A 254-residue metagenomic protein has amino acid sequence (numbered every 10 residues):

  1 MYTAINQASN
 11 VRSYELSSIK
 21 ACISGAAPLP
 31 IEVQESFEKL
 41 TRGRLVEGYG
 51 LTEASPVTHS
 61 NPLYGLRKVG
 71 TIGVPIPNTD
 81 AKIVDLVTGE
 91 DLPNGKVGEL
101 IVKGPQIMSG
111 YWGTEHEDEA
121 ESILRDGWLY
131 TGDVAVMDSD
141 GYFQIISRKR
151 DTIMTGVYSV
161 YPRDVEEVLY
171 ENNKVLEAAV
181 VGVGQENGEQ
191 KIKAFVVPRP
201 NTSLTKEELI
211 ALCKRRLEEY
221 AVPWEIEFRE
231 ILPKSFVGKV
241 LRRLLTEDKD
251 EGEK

Functional and structural regions predicted by a protein language model:
M1-Y2, L29, I107: Alpha-helix capping/helix-boundary segments
N6-R67, D80: Gly/Ser/Thr-rich phosphate-binding loop
N10, S18, R42, N78 (+4 more regions): Glycine-centered tight turns that cap/initiate beta-strands
A26, G50, G73, D133 (+1 more regions): Active-site glycine-centered loops adjacent to acidic/histidine catalytic or metal-binding residues that shape
V46-E53, G73-P75, V181-G184, E227: Beta-strand->loop->alpha-helix junctions that form or flank phosphate-binding loops in nucleotide-handling enzymes
V74-N78, E90-S122, Y158-V160: Conserved ATP/PPi-binding loop(s) of AMP-dependent carboxylate-activating enzymes
G104, S109-G110, D118, G132-A221 (+3 more regions): AMP-binding/adenylate-forming catalytic core of the ANL superfamily
D248-K254: Acidic/polar alpha-helix N-cap and adjacent early helical turns within long charge-rich amphipathic helices/linkers
